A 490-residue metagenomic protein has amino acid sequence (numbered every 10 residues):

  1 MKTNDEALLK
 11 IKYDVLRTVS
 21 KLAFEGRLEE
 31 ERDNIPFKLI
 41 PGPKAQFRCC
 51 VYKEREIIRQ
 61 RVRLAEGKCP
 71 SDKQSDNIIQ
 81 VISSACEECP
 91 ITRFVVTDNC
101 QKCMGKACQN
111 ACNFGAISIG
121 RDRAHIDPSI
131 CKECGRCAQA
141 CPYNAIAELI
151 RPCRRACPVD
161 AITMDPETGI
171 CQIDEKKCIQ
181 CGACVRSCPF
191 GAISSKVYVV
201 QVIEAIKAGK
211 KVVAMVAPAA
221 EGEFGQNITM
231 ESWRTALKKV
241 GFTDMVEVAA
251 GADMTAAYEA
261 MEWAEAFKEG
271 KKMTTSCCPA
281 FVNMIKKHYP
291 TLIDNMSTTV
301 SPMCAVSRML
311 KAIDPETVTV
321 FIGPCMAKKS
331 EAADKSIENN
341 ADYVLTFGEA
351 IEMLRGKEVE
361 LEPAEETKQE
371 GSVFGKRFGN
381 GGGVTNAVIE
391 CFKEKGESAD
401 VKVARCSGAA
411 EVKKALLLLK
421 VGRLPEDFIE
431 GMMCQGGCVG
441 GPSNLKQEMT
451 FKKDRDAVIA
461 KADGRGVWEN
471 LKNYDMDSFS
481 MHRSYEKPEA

Functional and structural regions predicted by a protein language model:
M1-R61, A65, S195-A490: Iron-sulfur-associated redox domains of electron-transfer enzymes in respiratory and anaerobic energy metabolism
S71-T97, F114-G115: N-terminal [4Fe-4S]-dependent radical SAM core
C89-N110, Q139: Glycine-rich adenosyl-nucleotide cofactor-binding module
C89-V95, S118-R123, M164-D165, A183 (+3 more regions): Gly-rich Lys/Arg/Thr-decorated short loops/hinges at beta-loop-alpha junctions or inter-strand turns that position
N99, S129, A217-A219: Short strand-loop junctions, especially beta-strand C-caps/beta-turns that link beta-sheets to coils or alpha-helices
Q101, I130, I146, K177 (+3 more regions): Charged, low-complexity surface patches
G105-P128, K132, R136-I179, A183-Y198 (+1 more regions): Iron-sulfur cluster-binding cysteine motifs and their immediate structural context in ferredoxin-like electron-transfer
